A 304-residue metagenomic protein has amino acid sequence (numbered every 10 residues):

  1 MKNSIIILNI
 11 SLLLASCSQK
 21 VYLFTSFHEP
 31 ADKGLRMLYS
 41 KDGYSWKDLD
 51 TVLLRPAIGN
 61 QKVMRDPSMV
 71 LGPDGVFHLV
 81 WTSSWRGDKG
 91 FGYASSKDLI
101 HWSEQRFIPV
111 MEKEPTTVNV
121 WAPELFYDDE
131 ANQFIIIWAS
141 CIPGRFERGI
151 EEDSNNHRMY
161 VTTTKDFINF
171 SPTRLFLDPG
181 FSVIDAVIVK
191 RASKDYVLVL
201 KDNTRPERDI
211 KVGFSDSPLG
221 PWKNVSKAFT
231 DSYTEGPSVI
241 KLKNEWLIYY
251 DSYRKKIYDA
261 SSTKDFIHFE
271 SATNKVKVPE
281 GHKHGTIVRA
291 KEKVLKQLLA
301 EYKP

Functional and structural regions predicted by a protein language model:
M1-K20: Bacterial Sec-dependent N-terminal signal peptides
S16-P304: Carbohydrate-active catalytic/glycan-binding domains of CAZyme proteins, especially the secreted or lumenal ectodomains
